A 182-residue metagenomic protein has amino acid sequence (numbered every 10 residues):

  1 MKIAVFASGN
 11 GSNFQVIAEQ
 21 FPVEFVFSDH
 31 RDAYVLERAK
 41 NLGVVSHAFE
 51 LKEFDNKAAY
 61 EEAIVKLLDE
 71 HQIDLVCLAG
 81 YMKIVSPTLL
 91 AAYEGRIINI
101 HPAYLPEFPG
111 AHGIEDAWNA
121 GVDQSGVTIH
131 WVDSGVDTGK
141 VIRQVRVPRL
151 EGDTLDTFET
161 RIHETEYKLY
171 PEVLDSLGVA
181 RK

Functional and structural regions predicted by a protein language model:
M1-E37: N-terminal beta1-alpha1 ligand-phosphate binding loop
Q20, M82-R181: Donor/substrate-binding cores of folate-linked one-carbon enzymes
P22-A63: Short, surface-exposed acidic-centric catalytic microdomains
E24, D74, G95: Conserved acidic residues
S28-D29, H71-P87: N-terminal glycine-rich "phosphate-gripper" loop used for MgATP/nucleotide binding and carboxylate activation
S46-H47, L75, I97, Q124: Hydrophobic beta-strand scaffold residues
E62-H71: Short, well-structured alpha-helical segments in soluble
